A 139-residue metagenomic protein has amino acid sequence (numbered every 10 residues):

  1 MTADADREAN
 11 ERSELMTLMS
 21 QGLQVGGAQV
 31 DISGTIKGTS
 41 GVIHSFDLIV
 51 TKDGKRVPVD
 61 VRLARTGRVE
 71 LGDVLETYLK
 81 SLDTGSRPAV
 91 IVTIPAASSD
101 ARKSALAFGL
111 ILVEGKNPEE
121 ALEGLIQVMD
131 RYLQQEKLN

Functional and structural regions predicted by a protein language model:
M1, L82-D83, Q134-N139: Extended, low-complexity, acidic/proline- and Ser/Thr-rich intrinsically disordered regions
M1-G38: Acidic-basic catalytic patches of nuclease active cores, encompassing PD-(D/E)XK and other metal-cofactor nuclease
E11, L15, E70-D73, A101 (+1 more regions): Helical mechanochemical/support elements of P-loop NTPase systems and associated helical scaffolds
G38, A96, E120: Positions that flank functional sites
G41-V42: Short acidic/glycine-enriched loop/turn segments that link adjacent beta-strands
S45-V50: Short acidic loop-to-beta-strand element that houses the catalytic metal-binding Asp/Glu of nuclease active sites
D53-K116: Catalytic cores of nucleic-acid endonucleases
N117-N139: C-terminal helix of von Willebrand factor
